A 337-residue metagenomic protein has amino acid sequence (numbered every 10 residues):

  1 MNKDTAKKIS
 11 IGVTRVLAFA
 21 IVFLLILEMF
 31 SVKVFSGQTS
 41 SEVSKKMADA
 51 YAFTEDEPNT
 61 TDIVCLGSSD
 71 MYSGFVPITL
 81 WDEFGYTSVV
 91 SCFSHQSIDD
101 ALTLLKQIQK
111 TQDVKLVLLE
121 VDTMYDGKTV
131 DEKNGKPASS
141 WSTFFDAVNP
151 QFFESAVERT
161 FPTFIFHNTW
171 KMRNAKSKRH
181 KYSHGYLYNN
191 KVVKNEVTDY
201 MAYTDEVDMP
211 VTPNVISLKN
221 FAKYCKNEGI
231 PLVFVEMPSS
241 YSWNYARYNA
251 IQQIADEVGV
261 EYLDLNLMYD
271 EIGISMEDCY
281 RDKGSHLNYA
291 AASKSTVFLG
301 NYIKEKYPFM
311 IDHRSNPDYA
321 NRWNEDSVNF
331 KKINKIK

Functional and structural regions predicted by a protein language model:
M1-I11: N-terminal Lys/Arg-rich, disordered targeting/topogenic segments
I11-V32: Hydrophobic membrane-insertion alpha-helices, especially the h-region of bacterial N-terminal signal peptides
V32-F53: Alpha-helical transmembrane signal-anchor/signal-peptide segments
A48-I78: Short extracytoplasmic
L66, D70-Q151: Membrane-embedded segments
L116-K128, S183-I272: Conserved, well-ordered alpha-helix/loop/beta-strand core segments that scaffold catalytic motifs
N134-P231, H313-K337: Secreted/periplasmic serine-hydrolase-like ester/acetyl group-modifying domain
N249-A250, D256-D318, K331-K337: C-terminal regions of proteins
